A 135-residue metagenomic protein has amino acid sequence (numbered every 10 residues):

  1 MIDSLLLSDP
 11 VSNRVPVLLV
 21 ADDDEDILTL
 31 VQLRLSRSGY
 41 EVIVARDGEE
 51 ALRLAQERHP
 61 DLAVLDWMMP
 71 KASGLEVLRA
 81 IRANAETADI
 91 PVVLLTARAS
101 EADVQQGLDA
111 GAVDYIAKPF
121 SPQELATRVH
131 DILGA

Functional and structural regions predicted by a protein language model:
M1-L19, Q123-A135: Non-catalytic signal-transmission and effector/linker regions of two-component phosphorelay proteins
V15-D26, V31-L35, A63-V64: Conserved acidic segment of CheY-like receiver
D24, W67-M68, V93, R98: The short loop immediately C-terminal to the conserved phospho-acceptor aspartate in CheY-like receiver
L28, P70-K71, A88, S100 (+1 more regions): The feature encodes the CheY-like receiver
G39-R46, L54: Short hydrophobic/Thr-rich beta-strand motif most characteristic of the beta2 strand and flanking loop of CheY-like
D47-E50, D66, S73-R79: Acidic catalytic/metal-coordinating carboxylates
R58-V64, M69: Active-site beta3 strand of CheY-like receiver
E76, A99-A117, T127: Alpha4 helix (beta4-alpha4-beta5 surface) of REC/receiver domains from two-component response regulators
